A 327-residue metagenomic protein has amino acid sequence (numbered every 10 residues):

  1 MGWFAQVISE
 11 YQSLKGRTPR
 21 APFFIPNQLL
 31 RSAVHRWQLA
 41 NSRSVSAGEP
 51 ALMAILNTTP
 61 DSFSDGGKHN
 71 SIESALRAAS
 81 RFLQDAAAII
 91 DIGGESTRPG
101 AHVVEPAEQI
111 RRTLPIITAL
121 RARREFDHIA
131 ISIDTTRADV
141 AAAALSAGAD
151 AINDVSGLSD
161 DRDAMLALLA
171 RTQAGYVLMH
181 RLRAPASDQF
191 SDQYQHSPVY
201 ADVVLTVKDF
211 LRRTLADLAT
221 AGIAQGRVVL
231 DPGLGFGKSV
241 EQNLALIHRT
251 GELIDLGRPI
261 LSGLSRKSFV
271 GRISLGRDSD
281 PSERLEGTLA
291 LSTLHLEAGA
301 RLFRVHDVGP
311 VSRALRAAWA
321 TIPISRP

Functional and structural regions predicted by a protein language model:
V7, F23-S42: Short coil-to-helix leader/linker segments, especially the first N-terminal amphipathic alpha-helix with its helix
S13-F23: Positively charged N-terminal leader segments that act as targeting/secretion signals
R31, L39-N41, A47, S64-R81 (+7 more regions): Active-site-adjacent loop and "lid" segments of alpha/beta metabolic enzymes
A78-G93: Catalytic domains of carbohydrate-active enzymes, especially glycoside hydrolases
H128-I129, Q225-R227: Short acidic capping loops at alpha-helix termini that bridge into adjacent secondary structure
